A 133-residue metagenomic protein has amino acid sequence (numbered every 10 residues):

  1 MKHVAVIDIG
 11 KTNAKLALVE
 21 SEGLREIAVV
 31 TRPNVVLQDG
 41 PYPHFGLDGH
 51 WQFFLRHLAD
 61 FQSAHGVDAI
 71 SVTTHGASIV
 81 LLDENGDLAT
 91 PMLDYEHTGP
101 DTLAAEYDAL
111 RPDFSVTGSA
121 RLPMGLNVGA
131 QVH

Functional and structural regions predicted by a protein language model:
H3-L47, D87-D94: Short glycine-rich, Thr/Ser-proximal phosphate-binding strand/loop in the N-terminal lobe of ATP-dependent enzymes
V29-G66, T102-A105: N-terminal phosphate-binding loop and adjacent alpha-helix
A59-H133: Glycine-rich phosphate-binding/catalytic subdomain of phosphoryl-transfer and nucleotide/sugar-phosphate-processing
